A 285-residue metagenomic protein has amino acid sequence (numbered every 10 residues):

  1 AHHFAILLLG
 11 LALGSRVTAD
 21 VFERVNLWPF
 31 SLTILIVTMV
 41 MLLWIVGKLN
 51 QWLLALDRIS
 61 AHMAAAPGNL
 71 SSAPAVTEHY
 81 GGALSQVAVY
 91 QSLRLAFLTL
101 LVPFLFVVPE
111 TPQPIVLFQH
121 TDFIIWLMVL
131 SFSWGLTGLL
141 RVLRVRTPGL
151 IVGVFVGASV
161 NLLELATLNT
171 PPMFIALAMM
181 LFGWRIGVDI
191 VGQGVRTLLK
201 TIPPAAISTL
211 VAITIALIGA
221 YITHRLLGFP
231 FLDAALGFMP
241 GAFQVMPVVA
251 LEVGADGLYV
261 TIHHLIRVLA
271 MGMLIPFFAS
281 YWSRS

Functional and structural regions predicted by a protein language model:
A1, A5-V21, I124-G194, T214-Y221: Structural signature of multi-pass alpha-helical membrane transport proteins
A1-L9, P29-I34, L56-A66, A88-L93 (+3 more regions): Cytoplasmic-side transmembrane-helix entry/capping segments in multi-pass membrane proteins
H2-A5, W28-M39, S60-A65, P114-M128 (+2 more regions): Structural signature of hydrophobic alpha-helical transmembrane segments
S15-K48, A176-L177, I190-H224: Entry/N-cap segments of selected transmembrane alpha helices and their immediately preceding amphipathic helices
T18-L27, V107-T121, L163-P172, R196 (+2 more regions): Membrane-interface helix termini and inter-helical loops of multi-pass transporters
G47-L56, L98-V116, L130-S133, L139-L143 (+2 more regions): Juxtamembrane and boundary regions of transmembrane helices in multi-pass small-molecule transporters and channels
L53-L95, F229-H263: Alpha-helical membrane segments and immediately flanking helix-loop junctions that form or couple to the substrate/ion
T99-F104, I215-G219, T223-S285: C-terminal transmembrane helix pair
